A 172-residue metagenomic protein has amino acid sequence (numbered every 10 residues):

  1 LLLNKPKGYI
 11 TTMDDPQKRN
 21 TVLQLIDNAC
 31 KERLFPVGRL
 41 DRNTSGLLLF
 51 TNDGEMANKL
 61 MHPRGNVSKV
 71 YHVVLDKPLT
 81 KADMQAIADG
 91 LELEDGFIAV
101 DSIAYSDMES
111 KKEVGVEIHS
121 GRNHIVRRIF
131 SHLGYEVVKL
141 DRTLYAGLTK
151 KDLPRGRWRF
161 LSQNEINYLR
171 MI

Functional and structural regions predicted by a protein language model:
L1-I172: Basic, flexible Lys/Arg- and Gly-enriched helix-loop patches that mediate nucleic-acid binding at interfaces with rRNA
